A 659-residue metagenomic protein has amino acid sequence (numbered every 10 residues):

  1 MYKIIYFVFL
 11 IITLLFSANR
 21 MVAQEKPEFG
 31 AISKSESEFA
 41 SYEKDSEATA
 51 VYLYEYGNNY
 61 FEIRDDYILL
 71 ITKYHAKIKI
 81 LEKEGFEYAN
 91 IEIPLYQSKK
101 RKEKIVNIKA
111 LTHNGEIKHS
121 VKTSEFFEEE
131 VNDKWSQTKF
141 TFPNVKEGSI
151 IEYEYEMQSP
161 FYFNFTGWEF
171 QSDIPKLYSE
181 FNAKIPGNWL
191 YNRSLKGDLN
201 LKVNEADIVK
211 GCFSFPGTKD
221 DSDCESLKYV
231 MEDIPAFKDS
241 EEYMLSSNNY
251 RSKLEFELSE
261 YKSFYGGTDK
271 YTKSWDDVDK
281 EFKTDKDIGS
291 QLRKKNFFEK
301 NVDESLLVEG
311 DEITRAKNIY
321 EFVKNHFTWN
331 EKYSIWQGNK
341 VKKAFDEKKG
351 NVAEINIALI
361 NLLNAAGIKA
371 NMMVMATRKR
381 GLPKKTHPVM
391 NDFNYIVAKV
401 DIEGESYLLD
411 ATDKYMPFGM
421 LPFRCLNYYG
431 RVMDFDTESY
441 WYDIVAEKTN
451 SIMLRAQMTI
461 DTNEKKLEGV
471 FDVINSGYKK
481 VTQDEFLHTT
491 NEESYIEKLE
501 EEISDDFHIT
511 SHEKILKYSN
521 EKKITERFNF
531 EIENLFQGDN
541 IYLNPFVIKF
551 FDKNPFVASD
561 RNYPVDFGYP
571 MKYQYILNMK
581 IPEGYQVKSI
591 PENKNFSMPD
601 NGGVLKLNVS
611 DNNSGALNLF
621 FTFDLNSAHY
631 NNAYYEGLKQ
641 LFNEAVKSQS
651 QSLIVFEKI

Functional and structural regions predicted by a protein language model:
M1-E28, I659: Bacterial Sec-dependent N-terminal signal peptides
Q24-I659: A sensor for short, sequence-defined functional sites
